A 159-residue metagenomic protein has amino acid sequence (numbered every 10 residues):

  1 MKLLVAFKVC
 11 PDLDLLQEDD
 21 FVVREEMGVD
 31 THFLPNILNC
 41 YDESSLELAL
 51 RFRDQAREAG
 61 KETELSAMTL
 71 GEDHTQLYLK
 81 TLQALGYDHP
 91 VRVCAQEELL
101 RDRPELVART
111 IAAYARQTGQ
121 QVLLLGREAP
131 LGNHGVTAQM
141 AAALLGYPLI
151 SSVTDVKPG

Functional and structural regions predicted by a protein language model:
M1-G159: N-terminal glycine-rich FAD/FM-binding segment characteristic of electron-transfer flavoproteins
